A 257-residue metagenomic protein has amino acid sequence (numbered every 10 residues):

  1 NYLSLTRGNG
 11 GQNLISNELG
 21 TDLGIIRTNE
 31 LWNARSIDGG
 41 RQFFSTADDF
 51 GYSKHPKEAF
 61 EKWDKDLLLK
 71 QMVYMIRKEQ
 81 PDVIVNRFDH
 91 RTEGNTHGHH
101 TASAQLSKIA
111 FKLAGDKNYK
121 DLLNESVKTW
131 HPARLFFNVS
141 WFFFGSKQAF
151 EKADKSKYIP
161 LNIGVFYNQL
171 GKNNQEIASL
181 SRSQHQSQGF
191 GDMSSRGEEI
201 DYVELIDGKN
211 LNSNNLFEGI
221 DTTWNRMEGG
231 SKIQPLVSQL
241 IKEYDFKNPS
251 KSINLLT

Functional and structural regions predicted by a protein language model:
N1-K78, T101, K108-K112: Active-site rim/loop-helix segments in enzyme catalytic domains that contact anionic ligands
H55, K62-T257: Metal-dependent de-N-acetylase/amidase catalytic core
